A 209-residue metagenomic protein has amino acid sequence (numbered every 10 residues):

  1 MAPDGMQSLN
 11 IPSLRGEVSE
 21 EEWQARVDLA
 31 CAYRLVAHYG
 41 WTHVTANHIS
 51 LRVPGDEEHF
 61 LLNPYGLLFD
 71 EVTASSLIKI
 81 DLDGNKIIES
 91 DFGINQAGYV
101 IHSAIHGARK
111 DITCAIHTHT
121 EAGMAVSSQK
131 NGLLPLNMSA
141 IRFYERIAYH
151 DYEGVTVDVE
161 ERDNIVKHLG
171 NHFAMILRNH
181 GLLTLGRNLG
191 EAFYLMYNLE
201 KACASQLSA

Functional and structural regions predicted by a protein language model:
M1-A209: Glycine-rich flexible loops
